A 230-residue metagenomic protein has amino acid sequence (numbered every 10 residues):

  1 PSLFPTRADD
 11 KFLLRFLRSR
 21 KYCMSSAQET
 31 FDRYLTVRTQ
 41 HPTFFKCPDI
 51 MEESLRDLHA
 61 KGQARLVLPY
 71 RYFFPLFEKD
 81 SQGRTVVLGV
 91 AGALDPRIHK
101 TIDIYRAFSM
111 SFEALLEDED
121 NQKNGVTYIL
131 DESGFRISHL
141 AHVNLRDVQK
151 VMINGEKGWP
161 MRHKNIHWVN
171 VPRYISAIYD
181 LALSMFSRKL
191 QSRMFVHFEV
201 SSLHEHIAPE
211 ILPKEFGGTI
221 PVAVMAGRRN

Functional and structural regions predicted by a protein language model:
P1-N230: Basic, amphipathic alpha-helical/coil surface patches used to engage anionic, phosphate-bearing ligands and membranes
